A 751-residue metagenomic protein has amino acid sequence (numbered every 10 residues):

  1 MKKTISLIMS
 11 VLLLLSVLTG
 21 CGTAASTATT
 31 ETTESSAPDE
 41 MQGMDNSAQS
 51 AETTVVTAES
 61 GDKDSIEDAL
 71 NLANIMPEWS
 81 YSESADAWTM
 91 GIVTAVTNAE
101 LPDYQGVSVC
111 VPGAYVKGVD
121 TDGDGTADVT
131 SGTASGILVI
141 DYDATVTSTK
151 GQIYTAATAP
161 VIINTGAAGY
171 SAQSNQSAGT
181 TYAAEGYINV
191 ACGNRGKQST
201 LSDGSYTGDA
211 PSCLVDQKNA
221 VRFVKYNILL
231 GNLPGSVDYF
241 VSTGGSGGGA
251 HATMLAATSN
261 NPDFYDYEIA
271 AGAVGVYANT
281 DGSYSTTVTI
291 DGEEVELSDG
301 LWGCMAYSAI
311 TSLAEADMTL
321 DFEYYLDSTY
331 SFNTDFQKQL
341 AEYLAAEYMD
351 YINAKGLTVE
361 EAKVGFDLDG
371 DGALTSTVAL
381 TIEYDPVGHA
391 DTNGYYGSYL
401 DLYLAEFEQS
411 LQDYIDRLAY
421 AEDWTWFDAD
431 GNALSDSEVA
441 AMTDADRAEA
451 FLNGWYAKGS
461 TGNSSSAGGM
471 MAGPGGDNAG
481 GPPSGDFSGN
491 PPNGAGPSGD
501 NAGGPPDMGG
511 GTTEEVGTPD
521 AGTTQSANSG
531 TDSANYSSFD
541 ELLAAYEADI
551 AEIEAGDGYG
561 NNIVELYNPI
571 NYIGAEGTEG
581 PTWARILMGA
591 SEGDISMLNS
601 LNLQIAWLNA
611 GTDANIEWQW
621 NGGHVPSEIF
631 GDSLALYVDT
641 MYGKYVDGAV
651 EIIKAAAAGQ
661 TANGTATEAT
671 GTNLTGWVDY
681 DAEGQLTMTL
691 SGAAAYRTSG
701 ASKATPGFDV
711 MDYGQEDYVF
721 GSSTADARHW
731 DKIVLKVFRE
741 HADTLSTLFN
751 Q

Functional and structural regions predicted by a protein language model:
T27-S50, R447, F451, T461-G530: Disordered, low-complexity segments in secreted/periplasmic proteins that are enriched in proline
N46-I153: Catalytic-loop region of hydrolases
V55-Y104, N261-G476, E515-A575, Y696-L745: Accessory cap/linker subdomain of secreted extracellular hydrolases
S135-D141, G151-A167, V241, A584-R585: Short beta-strand element of the alpha/beta-hydrolase
I163-V215, A256-T258, G622-H624: Cap/lid segment of the alpha/beta-hydrolase catalytic domain
T207-N232, D263, L636: Alpha/beta-hydrolase active-site loop
G589-E592, D613-D639, Q660, L674 (+1 more regions): Histidine-bearing beta->alpha loop at or near hydrolase active sites
